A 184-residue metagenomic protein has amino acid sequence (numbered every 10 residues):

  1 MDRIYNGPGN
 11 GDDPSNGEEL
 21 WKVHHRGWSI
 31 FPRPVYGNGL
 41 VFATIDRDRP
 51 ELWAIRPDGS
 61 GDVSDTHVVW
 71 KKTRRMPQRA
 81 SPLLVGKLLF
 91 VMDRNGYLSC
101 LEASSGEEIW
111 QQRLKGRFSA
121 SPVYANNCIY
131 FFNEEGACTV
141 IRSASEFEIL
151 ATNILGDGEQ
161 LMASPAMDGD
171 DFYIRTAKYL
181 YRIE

Functional and structural regions predicted by a protein language model:
M1-E184: Noncatalytic, solvent-exposed loop/strand surfaces of beta-propeller-type extracellular/periplasmic domains
